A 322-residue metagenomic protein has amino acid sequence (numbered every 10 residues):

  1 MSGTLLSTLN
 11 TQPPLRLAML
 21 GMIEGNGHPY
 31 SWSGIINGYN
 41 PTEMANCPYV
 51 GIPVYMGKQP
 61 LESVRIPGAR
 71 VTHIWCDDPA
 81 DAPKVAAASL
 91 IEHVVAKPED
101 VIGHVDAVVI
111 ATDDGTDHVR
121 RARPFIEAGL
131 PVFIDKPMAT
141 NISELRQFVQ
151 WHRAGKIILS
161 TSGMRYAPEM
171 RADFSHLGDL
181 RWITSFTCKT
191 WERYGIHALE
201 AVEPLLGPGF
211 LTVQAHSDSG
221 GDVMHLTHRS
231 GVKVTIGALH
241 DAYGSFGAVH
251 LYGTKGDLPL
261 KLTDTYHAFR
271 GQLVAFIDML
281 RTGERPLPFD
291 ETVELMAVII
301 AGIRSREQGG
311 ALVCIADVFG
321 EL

Functional and structural regions predicted by a protein language model:
M1-P14, Q59-E62, D100, H104 (+2 more regions): C-terminal helix-rich "cap/oligomerization" subdomain common to oxidoreductases
S2-A88, M164: N-terminal Rossmann-like dinucleotide-binding module
P29, A82, M170, A198-L199 (+2 more regions): A general structural signal for well-ordered alpha-helical segments in protein cores
D78-V149: Beta-loop-alpha module in the N-terminal Rossmann-like domain of NAD(P)-dependent dehydrogenases, especially those
D113-T116, M138-A139, M164-Y166, D218-S219 (+1 more regions): Short beta->alpha connector loops
E127, F133-G195: A contiguous active-site-proximal alpha/beta segment in oxidoreductase catalytic domains
R181-G244, D290-A297: Rossmann-like dinucleotide-binding domain that binds NAD(P)(H)
G220-V274: C-terminal substrate-binding/catalytic lobe of Rossmann-fold NAD(P)-dependent oxidoreductases
